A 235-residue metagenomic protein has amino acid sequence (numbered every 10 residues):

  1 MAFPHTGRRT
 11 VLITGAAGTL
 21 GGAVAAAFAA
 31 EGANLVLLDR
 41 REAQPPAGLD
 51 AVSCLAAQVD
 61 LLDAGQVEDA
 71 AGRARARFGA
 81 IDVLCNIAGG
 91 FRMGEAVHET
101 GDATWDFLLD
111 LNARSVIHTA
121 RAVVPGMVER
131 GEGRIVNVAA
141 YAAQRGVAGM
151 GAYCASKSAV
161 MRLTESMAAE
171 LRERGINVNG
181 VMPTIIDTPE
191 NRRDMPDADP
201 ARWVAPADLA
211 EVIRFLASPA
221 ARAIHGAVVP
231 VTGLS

Functional and structural regions predicted by a protein language model:
A17-G18: Conserved glycine-rich cofactor-binding loop
E31-A47: Conserved glycine-rich Rossmann-like NAD(P)H-binding loop of the short-chain dehydrogenase/reductase
E95-V97, G101-L109, I135: Substrate-binding pocket helix/loop in short-chain dehydrogenase/reductase
A120, S156: Active-site helix of classical SDR
P125, A169-E170, R222: Alpha-helical segment proximal to the catalytic Tyr-Lys
A140: Residue(s) in the substrate-gating loop at a strand-loop-helix junction that position the organic substrate next
E173, G180-V181, T188, D197-S235: C-terminal helical subdomain
